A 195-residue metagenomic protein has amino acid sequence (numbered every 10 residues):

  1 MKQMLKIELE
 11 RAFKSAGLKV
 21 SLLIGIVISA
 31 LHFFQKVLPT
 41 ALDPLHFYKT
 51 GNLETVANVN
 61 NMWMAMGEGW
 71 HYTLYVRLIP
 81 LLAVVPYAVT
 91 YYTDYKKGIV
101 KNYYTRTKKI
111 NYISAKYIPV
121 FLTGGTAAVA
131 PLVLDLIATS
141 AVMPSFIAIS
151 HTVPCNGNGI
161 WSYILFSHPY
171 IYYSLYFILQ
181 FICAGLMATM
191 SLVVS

Functional and structural regions predicted by a protein language model:
M1-G25: Aromatic- and glycine-rich beta-strand/loop motifs that create alpha-glucan
M1-L9, I110, S114, S167-S174: Alpha-helical membrane-protein architecture signal
R11, N102-Y103, S114, L192-S195: Conserved catalytic-core segments centered on acid/base and nucleophilic motifs
G25-V85, I118-A188, L192: Secretory targeting signals
T90-L122: Helix-loop-helix units of permease transmembrane domains in multi-pass membrane transporters, especially ABC
